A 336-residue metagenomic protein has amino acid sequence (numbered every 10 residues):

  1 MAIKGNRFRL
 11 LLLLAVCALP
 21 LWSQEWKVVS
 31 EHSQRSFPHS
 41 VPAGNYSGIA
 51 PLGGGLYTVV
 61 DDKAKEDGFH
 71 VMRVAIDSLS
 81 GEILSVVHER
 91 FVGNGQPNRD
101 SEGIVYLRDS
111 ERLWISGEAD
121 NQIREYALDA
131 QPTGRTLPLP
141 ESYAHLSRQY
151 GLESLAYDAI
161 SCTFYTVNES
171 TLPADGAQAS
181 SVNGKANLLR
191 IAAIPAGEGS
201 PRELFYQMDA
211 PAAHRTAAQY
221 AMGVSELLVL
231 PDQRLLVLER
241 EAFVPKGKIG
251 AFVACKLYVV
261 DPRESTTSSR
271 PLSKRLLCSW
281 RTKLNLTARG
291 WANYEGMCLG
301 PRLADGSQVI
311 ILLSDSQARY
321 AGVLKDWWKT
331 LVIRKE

Functional and structural regions predicted by a protein language model:
A2-L11: Bacterial N-terminal signal peptides that target proteins for export
A18-P20: N-terminal signal peptide c-region/cleavage motif recognized by signal peptidases
Q24-E336: Sequence/structural signature of beta-propeller domains
